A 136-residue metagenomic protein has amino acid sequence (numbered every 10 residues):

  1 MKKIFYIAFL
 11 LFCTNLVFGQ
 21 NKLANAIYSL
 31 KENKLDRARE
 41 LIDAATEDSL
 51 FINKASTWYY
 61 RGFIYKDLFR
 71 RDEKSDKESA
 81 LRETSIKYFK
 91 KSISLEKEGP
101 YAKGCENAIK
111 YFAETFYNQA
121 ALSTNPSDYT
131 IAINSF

Functional and structural regions predicted by a protein language model:
M1-K31: Bacterial Sec-dependent N-terminal signal peptides
Q20-I27, N53-D72, G99-P126, N134: Amphipathic alpha-helical repeat scaffolds of TPR domains
A26-D48: N-terminal mature-domain "stem" immediately C-terminal to a signal peptide or N-terminal signal-anchor/transmembrane
E32, A45-N53, S75, F89-Y111: Short solvent-exposed coil/turn linkers within tandem alpha-helical repeat scaffolds
D36, E83-I86, K90: Generic structural signal for well-ordered, non-transmembrane alpha-helical segments in soluble/cytosolic regions
